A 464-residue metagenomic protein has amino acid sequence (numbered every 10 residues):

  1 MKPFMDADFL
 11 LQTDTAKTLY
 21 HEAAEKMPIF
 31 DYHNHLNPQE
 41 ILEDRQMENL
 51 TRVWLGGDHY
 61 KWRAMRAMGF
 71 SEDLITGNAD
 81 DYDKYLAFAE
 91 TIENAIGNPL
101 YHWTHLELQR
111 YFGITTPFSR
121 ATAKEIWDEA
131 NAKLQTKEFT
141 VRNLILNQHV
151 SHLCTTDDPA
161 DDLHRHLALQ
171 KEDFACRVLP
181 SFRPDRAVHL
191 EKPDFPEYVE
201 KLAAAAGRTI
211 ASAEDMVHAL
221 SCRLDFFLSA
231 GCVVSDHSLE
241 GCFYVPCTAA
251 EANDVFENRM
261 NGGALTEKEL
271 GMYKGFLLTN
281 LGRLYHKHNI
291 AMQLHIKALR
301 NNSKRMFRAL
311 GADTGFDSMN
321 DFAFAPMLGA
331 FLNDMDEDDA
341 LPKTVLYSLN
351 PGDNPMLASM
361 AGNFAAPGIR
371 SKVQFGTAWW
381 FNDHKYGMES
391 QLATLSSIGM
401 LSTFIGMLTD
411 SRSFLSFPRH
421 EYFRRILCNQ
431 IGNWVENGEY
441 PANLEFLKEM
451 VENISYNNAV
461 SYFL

Functional and structural regions predicted by a protein language model:
M1-H288, A340-P342, L346-A358, G362-L464: Metal-cofactor-binding active-site regions of metalloenzymes
T266-E267, F316-F322: A short acidic, glycine-rich active-site loop that binds or catalyzes chemistry on phosphate/adenosine moieties
M292-L294: C-terminal amphipathic alpha-helical interaction region
A298, S303: Hard-cation-handling environments
F307-G315: Short glycine/proline- and charge-enriched loop/turn segments that cap or connect secondary-structure elements
F324-L328: Divalent-cation-assisted or electrostatically stabilized phosphate/pyrophosphate-binding catalytic cores
F331-E337: Short, basic/hydrophobic alpha-helical segments
